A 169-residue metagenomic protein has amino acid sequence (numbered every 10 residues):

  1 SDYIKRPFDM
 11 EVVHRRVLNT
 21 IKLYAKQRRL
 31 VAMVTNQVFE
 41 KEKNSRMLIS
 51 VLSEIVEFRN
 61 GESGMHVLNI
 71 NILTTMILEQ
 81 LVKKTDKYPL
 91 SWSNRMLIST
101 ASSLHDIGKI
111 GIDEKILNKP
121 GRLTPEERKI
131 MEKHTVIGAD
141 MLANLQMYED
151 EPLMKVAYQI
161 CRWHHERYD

Functional and structural regions predicted by a protein language model:
I4: Conserved Rossmann-like nucleotide-binding pocket used by diverse enzymes that bind dinucleotide cofactors
P7, T20, Y24, I110 (+1 more regions): Residues at alpha-helix boundaries and the short loops/turns that link adjacent helices
P7-V17: C-terminal output helix
L18-N36: The C-terminal output helix
A32-M47: Short, charged amphipathic alpha-helical "coupling" segments at sensory-output junctions in signaling proteins
K43-D169: Histidine- and acidic-residue-rich, metal-dependent catalytic cores
